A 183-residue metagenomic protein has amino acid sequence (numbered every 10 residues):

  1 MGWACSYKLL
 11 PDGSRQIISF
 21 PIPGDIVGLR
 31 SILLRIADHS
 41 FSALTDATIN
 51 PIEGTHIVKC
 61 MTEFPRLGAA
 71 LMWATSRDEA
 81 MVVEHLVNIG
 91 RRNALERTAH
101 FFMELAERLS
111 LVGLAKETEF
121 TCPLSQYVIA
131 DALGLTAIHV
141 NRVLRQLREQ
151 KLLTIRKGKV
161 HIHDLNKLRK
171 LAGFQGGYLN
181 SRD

Functional and structural regions predicted by a protein language model:
M1-Y7, I22-G24: Glycine- and acidic-residue-biased ligand/ion/polar-headgroup-sensing regions
A4-Q16: A short beta-strand-loop-beta hairpin characteristic of the jelly-roll/cupin
D12-S14, R35, I57-V58, R169: Short, surface-exposed beta-strand-loop junctions and turns on beta-sheet-rich folds
S19, S42, N50, E96 (+3 more regions): Residues that recognize and position ribonucleotide moieties
S19-E84: Cyclic-nucleotide recognition modules
T45, P65-G134: Polybasic "coupling" helices that flank or enter modular domains
E107-D183: Phosphate-/nucleic-acid-contacting segments
